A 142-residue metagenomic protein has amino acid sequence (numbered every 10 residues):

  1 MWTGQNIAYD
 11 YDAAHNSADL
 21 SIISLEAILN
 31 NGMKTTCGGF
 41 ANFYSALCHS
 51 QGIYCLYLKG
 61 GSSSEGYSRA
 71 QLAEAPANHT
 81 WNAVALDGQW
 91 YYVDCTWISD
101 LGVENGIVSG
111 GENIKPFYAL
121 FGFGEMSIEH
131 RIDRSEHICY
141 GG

Functional and structural regions predicted by a protein language model:
M1-G32, S45: Secondary-structure boundary elements
Y11, S17, C95, G106 (+2 more regions): Short linear motifs in intrinsically disordered/low-complexity regions
S17, S21, G66, D100 (+2 more regions): Residue-level signal for alpha-helical context at structural boundaries
L29-F40, E74: Extracytoplasmic/periplasmic, Sec-exported soluble proteins
N42-M126: Hydrophobic/aromatic-rich core segments of domains that either
F123-H137: Ligand-recognition surfaces built from glycine- and aromatic
